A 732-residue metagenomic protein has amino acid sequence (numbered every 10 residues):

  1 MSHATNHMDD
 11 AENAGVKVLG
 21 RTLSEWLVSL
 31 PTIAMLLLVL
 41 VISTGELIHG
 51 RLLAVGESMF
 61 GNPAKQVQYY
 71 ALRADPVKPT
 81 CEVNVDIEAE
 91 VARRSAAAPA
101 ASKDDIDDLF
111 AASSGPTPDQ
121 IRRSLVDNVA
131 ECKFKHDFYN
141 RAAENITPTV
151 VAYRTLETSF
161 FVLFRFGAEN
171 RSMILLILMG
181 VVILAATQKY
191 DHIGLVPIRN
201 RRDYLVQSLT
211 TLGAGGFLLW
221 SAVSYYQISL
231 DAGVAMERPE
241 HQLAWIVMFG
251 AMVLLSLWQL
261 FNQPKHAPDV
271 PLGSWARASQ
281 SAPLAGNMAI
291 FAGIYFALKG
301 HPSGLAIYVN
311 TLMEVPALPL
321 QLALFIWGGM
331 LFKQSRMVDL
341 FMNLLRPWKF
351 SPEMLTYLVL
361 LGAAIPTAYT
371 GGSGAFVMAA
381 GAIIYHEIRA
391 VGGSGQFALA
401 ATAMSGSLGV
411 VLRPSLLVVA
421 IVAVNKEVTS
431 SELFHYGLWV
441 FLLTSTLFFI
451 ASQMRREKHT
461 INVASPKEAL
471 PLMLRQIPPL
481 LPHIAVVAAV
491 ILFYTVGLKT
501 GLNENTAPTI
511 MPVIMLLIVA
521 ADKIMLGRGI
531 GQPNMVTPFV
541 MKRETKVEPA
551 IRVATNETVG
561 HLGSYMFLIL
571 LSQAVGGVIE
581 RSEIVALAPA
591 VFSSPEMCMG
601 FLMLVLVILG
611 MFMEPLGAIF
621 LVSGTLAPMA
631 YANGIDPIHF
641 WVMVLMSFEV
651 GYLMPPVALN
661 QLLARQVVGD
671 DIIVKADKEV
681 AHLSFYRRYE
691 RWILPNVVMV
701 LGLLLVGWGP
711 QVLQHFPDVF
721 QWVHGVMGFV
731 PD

Functional and structural regions predicted by a protein language model:
S2-D732: Alpha-helical transmembrane segments of multi-pass membrane transport proteins
